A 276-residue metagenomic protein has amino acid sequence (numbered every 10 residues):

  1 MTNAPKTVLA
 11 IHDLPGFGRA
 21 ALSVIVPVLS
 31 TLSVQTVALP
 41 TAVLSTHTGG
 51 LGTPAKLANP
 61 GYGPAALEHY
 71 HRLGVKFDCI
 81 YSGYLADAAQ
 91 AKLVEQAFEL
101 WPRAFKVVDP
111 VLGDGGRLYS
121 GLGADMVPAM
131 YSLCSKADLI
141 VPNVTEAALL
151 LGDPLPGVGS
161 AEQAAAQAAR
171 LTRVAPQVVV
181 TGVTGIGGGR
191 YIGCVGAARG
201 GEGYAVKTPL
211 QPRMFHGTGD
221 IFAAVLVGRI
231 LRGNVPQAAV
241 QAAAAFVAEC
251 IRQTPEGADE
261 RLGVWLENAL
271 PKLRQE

Functional and structural regions predicted by a protein language model:
T2-S120, E267-Q275: Conserved N-terminal subdomain of the carbohydrate kinase-like
I11, L32, Y70-L73, L100-W101 (+5 more regions): Change "in soluble alpha/beta enzymes" to "in soluble alpha/beta proteins
P15, A42-L44, A86, L112-D114 (+4 more regions): Glycine-rich beta-alpha junction loops
G16, E202-G217: Short pre-catalytic strand/loop immediately N-terminal to key active-site residues, enriched for Gly-Thr
S120-G203, N234-Q237: Conserved phosphate/ATP/ADP-binding segment of small-molecule kinases
A148-L149, R213-P236, V240: Short, small-residue alpha-helix embedded
Q237-E276: Charged C-terminal helix
